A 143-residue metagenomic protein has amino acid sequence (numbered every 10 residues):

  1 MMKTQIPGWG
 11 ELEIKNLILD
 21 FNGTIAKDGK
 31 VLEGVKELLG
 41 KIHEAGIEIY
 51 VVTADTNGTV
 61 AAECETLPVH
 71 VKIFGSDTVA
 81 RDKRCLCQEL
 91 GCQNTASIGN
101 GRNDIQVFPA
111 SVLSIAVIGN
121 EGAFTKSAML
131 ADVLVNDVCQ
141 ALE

Functional and structural regions predicted by a protein language model:
M1-L19: Non-catalytic pre-domain segments flanking phosphatase-related domains
D28-I47, A80-R84: Short, acidic loop-to-helix structural element flanking the phosphoryl-transfer center in phosphate-processing enzymes
L38-C64: Substrate-recognition element of Asp-dependent hydrolases with the DxDx(T/V) motif
N57-C64, G122-A123, Q140-E143: Cytosolic catalytic headpiece of P-type ATPases
V71-T78, V133-V138: Short acidic-hydrophobic, aromatic-tinged amphipathic segments that line or gate anion-handling sites
K83-D104: Conserved Lys-Pro-Asp/Glu-containing loop-to-beta segment of HAD-superfamily phosphomonoesterases, centered on
S97-V133: Acidic, Mg2+-coordinating phosphoryl-transfer loop and its flanking beta/alpha structural elements, shared across
